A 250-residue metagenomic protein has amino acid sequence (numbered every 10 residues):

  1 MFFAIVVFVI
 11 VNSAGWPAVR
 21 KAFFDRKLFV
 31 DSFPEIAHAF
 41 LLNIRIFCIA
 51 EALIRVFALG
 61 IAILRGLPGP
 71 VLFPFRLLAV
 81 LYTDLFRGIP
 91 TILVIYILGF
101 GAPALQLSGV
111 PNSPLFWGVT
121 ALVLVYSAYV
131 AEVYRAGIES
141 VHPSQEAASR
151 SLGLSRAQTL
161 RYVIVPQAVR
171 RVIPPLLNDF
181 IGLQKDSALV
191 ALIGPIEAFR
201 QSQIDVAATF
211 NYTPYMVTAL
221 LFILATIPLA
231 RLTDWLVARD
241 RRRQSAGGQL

Functional and structural regions predicted by a protein language model:
M1-L250: Transmembrane alpha-helices and adjacent helix-loop boundaries
